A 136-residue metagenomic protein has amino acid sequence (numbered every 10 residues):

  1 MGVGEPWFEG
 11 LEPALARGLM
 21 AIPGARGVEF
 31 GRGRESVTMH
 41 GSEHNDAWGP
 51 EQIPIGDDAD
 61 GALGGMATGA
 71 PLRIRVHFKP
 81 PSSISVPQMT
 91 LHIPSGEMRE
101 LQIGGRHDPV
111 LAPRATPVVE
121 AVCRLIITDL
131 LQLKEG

Functional and structural regions predicted by a protein language model:
M1-M98: Glycine-rich anion/phosphate-binding loop at the beta-strand->alpha-helix junction
P81-G136: Internal helix-turn-beta structural module
